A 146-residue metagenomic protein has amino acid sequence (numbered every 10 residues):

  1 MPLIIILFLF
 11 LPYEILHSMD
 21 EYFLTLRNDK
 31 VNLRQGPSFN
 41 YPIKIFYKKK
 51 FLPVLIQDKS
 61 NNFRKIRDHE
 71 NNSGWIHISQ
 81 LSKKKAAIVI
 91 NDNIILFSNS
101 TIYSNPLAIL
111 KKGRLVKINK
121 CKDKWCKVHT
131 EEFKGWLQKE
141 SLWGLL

Functional and structural regions predicted by a protein language model:
M1-M19: Classical Sec-dependent N-terminal signal peptides that target proteins to the secretory pathway
I15-Q35, I45-K50, Q57-N99, Y103-K124 (+2 more regions): SH3-family beta-barrel domains
P37-Y41: Second-shell loop/turn segments in exported
